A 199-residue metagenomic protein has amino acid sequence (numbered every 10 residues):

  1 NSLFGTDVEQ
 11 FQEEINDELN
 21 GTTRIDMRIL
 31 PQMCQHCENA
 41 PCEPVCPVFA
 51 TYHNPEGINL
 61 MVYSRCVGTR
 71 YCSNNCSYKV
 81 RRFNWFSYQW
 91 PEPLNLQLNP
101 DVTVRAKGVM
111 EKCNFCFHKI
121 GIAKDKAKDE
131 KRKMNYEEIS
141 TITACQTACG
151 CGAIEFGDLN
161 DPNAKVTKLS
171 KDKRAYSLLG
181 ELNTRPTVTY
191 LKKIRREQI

Functional and structural regions predicted by a protein language model:
N1-I199: Non-ligating segments of multi-cofactor redox enzymes
